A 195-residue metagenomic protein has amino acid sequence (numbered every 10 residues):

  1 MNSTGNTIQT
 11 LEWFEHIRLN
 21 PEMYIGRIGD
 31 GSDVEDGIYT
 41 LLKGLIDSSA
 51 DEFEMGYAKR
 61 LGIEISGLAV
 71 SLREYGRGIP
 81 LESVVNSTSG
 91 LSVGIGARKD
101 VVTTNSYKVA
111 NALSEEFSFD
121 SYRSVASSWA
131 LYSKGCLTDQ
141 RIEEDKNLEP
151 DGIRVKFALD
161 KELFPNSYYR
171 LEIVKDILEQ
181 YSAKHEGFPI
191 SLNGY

Functional and structural regions predicted by a protein language model:
M1-Q9, G67-V85, V93-Y195: GHKL-type ATPase core
M1-T10, L19, R27-V34: C-terminal effector/catalytic modules and regulatory tails appended to multi-domain proteins
W13-F14: Alpha-helix capping/hinge segments and adjacent helical runs
L19, M23-G26, D51, M55 (+1 more regions): Conserved helix-loop functional segments at active or binding sites
G26-R27, S191: Short, hydrophobic secondary-structure boundary micro-motifs
I28-D36, I95-A97, F164: Flexible beta-alpha connector loops of hexameric P-loop NTPases
S32-L61, Y107-L113: Conserved ATP-binding N-box helix of the HATPase_c
I63-I65: Conserved catalytic core of two-component histidine kinases
